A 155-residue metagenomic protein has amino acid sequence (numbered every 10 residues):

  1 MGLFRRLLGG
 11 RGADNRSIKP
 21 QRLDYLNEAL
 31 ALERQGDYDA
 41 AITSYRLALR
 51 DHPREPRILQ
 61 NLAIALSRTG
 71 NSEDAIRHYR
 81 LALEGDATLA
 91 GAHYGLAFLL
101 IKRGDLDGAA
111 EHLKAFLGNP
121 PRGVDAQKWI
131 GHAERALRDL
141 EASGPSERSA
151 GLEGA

Functional and structural regions predicted by a protein language model:
S17-R54: Alpha-helical segment of the N-proximal tetratricopeptide repeat
F98-D125, G131-R138: TPR/TPR-like (Sel1-like) alpha-helical repeat modules
